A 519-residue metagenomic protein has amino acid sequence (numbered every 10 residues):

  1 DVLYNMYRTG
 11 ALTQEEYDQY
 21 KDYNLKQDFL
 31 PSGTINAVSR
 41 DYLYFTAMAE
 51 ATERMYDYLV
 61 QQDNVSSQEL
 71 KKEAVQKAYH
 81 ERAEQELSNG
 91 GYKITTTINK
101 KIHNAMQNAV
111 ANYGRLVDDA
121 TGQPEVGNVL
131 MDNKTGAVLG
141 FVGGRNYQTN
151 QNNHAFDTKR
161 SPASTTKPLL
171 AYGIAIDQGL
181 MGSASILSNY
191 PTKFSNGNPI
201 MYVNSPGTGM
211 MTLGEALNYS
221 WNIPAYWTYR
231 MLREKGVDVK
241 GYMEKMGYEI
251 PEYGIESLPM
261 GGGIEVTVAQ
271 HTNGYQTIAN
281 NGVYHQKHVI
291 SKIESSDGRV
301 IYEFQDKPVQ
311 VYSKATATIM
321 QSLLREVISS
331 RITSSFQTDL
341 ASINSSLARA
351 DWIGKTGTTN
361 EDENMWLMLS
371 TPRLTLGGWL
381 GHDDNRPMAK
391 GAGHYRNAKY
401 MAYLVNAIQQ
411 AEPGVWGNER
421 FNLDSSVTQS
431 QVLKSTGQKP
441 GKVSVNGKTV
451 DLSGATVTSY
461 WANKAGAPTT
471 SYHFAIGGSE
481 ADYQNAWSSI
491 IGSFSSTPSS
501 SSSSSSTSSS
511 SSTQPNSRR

Functional and structural regions predicted by a protein language model:
D1-K93, T97, E244, S257-M260: Non-catalytic, structured segments within soluble enzyme domains
D1-L12, N146, S220, R230-R233: Peptidoglycan glycan-strand catalytic modules in the bacterial/periplasmic cell-wall system
M6, M106, G136, R160-N189 (+4 more regions): Active-site SXXK
I35, M181-V239, I255, S296-E326: Conserved catalytic neighborhood of penicillin-recognizing serine enzymes
T96-L116, F141, Q148-F156, T267-N273 (+2 more regions): A penicillin-recognizing enzyme superfamily signal
I98-D132, G214-N218, Y229-M231: Beta-lactamase-like hydrolase cores
N198-M201, R233-Y275: Mid-domain, small-residue-enriched loop/turn segments at the edges of structured enzyme/sensor domains
S495-R519: Ser/Thr/Gly/Pro-rich low-complexity, disordered linker/stalk segments of secreted and cell-surface proteins
